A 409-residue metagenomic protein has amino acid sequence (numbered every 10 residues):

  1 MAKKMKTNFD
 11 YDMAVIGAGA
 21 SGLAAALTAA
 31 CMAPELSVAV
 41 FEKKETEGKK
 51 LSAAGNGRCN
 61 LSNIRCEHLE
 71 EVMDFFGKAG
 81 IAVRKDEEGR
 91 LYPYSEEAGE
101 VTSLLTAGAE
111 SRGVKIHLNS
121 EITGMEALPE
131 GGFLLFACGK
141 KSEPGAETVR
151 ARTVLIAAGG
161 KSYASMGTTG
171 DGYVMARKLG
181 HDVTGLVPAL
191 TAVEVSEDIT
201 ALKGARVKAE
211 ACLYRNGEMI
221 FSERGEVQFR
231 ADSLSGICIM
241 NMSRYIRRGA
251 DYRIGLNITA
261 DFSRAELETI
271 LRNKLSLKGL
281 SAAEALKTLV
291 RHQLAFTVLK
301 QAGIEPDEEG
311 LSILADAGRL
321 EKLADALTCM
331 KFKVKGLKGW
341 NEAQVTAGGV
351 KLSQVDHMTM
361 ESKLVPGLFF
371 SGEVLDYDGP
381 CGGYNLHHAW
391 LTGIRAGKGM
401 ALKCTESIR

Functional and structural regions predicted by a protein language model:
M5-S21: Beta1/beta-strand and adjacent pyrophosphate-binding region of the FAD-binding site in flavoprotein oxidoreductases
F9-Y11, K141-T153, S222-R224: Core beta-strand elements of the Rossmann-like FAD/NAD(P) dinucleotide-binding domain in flavoenzyme oxidoreductases
A14, A30-A54: Glycine-rich FAD pyrophosphate-binding loop
A14-I16, F41, I122, T148-T168 (+4 more regions): Short hydrophobic core segments
E45-E47, A82, D182-G185, T191-L314: An anion/pyrophosphate-binding glycine-rich loop and adjacent beta-alpha core in soluble alpha-beta enzymes
L118, F296-D378: A glycine-rich dinucleotide-binding beta-alpha-beta segment and adjacent secondary-structure elements that constitute
L118-G131: A conserved short coil-to-beta-strand element within the FAD-binding core of flavoproteins
G160-L179, D376-T405: A conserved FAD-binding loop/helix module that cradles the flavin
